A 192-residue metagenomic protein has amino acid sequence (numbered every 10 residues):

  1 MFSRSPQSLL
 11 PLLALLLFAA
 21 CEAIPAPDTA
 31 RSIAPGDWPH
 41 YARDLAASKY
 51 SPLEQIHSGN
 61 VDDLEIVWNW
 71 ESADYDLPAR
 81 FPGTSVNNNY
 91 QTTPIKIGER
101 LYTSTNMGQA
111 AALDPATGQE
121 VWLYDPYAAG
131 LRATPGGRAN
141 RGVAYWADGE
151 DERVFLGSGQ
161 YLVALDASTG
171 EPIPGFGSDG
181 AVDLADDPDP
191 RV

Functional and structural regions predicted by a protein language model:
M1-L10: Bacterial N-terminal signal peptides that target proteins for export
L17-A20: C-terminal motif of bacterial Sec signal peptides marking the signal peptidase cleavage site
E22-I24: Bacterial signal peptide processing site
A26-D76: Blade/loop signatures of beta-propeller domains
W38-A42, S85-Q109, P135-L162, R191-V192: Repeat-blade elements of multi-bladed beta-propeller folds
L53-S72, T105-A128: Beta-propeller domains
W70-T93, L123-D148, S178-V192: Extracytoplasmic beta-rich repeat domains
P115-T117, A167-T169, G177: Short loop/turn segments that connect beta-strands within beta-propeller blades
